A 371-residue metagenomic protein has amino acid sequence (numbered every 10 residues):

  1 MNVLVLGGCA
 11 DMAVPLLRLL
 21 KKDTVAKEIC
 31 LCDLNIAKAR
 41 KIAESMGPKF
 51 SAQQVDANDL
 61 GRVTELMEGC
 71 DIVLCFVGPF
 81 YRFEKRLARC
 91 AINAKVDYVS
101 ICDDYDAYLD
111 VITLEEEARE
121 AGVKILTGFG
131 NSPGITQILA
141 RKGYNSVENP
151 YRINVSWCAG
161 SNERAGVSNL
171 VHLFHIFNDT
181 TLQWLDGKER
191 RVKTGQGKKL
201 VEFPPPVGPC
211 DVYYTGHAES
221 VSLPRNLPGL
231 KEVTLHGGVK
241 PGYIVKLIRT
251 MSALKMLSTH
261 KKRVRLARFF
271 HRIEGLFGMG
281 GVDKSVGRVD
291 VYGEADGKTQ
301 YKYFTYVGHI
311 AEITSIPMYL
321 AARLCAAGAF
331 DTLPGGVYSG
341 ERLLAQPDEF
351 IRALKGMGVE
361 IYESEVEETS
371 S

Functional and structural regions predicted by a protein language model:
V5-L19: N-terminal Rossmann NAD(P)H-binding glycine-rich loop of SDR-like oxidoreductase domains
A10, N35-A37, Y105: Helix N-cap at the beta1-alpha1 junction of Rossmann-like dinucleotide-binding domains, i.e., the first residues
E28-C30: Short beta-strand element of Class I
M46-D59: Rossmann-fold cofactor-recognition segment
D56-G69, P79: Conserved Rossmann-fold cofactor-binding substructure of NAD(P)-dependent oxidoreductases
P79, C90-Y108: ADP-ribose/adenylate-binding Rossmann-like module
C102-V123: Rossmann-fold NAD(P)-binding glycine/threonine-rich loop
N145-S371: C-terminal catalytic/substrate-binding lobe primarily of soluble NAD(P)-dependent oxidoreductases
